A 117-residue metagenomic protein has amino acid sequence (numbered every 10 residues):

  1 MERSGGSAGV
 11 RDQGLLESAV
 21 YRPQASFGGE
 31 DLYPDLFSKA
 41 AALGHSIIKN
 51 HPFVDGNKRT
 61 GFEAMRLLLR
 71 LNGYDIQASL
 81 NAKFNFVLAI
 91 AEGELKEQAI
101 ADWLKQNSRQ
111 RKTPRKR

Functional and structural regions predicted by a protein language model:
M1-R117: FIC/Doc superfamily catalytic core
